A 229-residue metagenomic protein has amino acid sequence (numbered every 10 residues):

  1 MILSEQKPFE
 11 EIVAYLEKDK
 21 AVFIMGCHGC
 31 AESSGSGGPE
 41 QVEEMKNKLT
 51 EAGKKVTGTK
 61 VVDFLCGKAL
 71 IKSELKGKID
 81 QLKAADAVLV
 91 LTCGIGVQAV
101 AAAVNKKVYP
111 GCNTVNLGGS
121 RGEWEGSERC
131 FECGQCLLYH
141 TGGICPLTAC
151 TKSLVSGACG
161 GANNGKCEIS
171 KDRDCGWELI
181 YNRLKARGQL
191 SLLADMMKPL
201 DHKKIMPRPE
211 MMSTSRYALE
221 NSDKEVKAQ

Functional and structural regions predicted by a protein language model:
M1-D63, L75-V88, A102-H140, I144-Q229: Iron-sulfur (Fe-S) cluster-binding modules
C66-K68: ATP-dependent adenylate-handling ligase core
I71-K72: Hydrophobic beta-strand segment of the Class I
V90-G94: N-terminal glycine-rich "phosphate-gripper" loop used for MgATP/nucleotide binding and carboxylate activation
G96-A99: Short, well-ordered alpha-helical microsegments
